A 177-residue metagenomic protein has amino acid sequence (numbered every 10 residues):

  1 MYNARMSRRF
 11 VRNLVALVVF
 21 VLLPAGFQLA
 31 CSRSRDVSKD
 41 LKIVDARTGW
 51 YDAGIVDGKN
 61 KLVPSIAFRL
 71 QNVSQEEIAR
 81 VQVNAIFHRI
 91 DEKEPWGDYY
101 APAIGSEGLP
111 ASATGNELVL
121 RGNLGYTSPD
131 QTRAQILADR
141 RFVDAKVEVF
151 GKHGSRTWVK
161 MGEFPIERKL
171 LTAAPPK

Functional and structural regions predicted by a protein language model:
N3-V18: Bacterial N-terminal signal peptides that target proteins for export
F27-A30: C-terminal motif of bacterial Sec signal peptides marking the signal peptidase cleavage site
S32-S65, E167-P176: Low-complexity, acidic Ser/Thr/Pro/Gly-rich terminal tails and inter-domain linkers that flank the onset of structured
G54-G58, V73, Q135: Outer-membrane beta-barrel proteins
L62-P64, V81, V143: Hydrophobic core residues within well-ordered beta-strands of beta-rich domains
F68-S74: Asparagine-centered strand-capping/turn motif at beta-strand->loop junctions
Q75-E94: Short acidic, flexible loop segments centered on an aromatic residue
Y99-T157, P165-L171: Short, solvent-exposed, Trp/other aromatic-anchored flexible loops in extracytoplasmic proteins
